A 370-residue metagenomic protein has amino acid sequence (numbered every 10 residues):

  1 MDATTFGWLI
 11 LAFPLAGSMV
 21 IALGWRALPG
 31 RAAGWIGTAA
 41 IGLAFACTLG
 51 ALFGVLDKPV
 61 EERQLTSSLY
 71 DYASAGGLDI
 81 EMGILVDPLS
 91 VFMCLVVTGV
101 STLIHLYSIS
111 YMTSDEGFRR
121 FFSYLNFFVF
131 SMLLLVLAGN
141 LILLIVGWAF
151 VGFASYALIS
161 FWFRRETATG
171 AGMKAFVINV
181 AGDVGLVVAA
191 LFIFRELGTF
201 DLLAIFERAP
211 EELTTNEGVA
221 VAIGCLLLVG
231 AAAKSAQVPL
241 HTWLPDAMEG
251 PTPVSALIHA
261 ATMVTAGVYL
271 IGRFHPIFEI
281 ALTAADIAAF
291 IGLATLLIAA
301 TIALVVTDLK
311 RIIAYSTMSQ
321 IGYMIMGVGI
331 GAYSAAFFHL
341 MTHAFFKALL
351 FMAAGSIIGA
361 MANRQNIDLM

Functional and structural regions predicted by a protein language model:
M1-M370: ...captures the hydrophobic TM-helix bundle architecture rather than a specific catalytic motif, and can also fire on
